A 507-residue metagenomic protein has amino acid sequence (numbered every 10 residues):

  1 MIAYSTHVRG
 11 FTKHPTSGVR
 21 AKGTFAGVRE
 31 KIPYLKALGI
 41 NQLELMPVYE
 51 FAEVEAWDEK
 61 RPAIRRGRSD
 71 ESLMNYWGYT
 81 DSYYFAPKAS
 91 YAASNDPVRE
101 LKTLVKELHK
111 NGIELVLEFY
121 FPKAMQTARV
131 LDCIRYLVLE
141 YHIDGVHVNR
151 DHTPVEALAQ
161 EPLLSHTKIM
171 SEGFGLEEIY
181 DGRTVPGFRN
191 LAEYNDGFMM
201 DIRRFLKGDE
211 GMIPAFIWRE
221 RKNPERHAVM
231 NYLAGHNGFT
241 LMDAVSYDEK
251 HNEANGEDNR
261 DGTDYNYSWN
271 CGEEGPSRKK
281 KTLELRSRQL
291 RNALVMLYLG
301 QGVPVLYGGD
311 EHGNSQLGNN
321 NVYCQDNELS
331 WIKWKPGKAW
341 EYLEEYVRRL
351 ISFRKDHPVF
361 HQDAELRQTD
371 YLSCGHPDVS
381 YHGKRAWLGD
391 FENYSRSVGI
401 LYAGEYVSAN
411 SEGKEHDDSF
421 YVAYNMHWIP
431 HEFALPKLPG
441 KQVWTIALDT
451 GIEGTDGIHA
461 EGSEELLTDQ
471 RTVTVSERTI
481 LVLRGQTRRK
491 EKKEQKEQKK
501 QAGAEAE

Functional and structural regions predicted by a protein language model:
M1-Y4, R9, G23, E30 (+6 more regions): Carbohydrate-interacting/catalytic domains
I2-Y4, L43-L45, L115-L117, V146 (+2 more regions): Hydrophobic faces of well-ordered beta-strands that scaffold small-molecule active sites in alpha/beta enzyme cores
T6, L35, L45, Y84 (+6 more regions): Conserved, mostly hydrophobic/aromatic
P15-V19, E53-E59, Y180-G182, D243-S246 (+2 more regions): Short, solvent-exposed loop/turn and secondary-structure capping segments
S17-V19, G23-T24, E55-K110, F121-E140 (+2 more regions): Aromatic- and acidic-residue-enriched carbohydrate-binding clefts of CAZyme catalytic domains
K36-L73, G238, M242, S246-K250: Carboxylate/His-rich catalytic cores and anion/metal-binding grooves
E100, E107-I179: Active-site neighborhood of glycoside hydrolase catalytic domains
H142, V155, A159-G308, H312-G313 (+6 more regions): Conserved alpha/beta catalytic core and glycan-binding cleft of carbohydrate-active enzymes
